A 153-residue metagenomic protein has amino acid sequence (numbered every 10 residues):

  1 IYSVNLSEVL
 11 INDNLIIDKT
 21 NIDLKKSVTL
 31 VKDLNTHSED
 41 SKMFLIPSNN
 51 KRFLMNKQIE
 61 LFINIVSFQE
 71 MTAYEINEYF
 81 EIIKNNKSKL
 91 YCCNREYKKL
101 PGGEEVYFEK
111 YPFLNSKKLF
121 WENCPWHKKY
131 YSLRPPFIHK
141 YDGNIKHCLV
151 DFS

Functional and structural regions predicted by a protein language model:
I1-L6: Conserved SAM-binding motif I beta-strand of class I
V9-I11: Short alpha-helix immediately C-terminal to the canonical SAM-binding loop
L15-M55: S-adenosyl-L-methionine
S48, E105, K110-S153: Rossmann-like AdoMet/SAM-dependent catalytic core
I59-E60, S88: Conserved acidic residues
I63: A conserved beta-strand element that flanks and buttresses the S-adenosyl-L-methionine
E70-I83: A short, conserved alpha-helix within the catalytic core of class I
K87-K99: Conserved beta-strand signature within the Rossmann-like core of class I S-adenosyl-L-methionine
